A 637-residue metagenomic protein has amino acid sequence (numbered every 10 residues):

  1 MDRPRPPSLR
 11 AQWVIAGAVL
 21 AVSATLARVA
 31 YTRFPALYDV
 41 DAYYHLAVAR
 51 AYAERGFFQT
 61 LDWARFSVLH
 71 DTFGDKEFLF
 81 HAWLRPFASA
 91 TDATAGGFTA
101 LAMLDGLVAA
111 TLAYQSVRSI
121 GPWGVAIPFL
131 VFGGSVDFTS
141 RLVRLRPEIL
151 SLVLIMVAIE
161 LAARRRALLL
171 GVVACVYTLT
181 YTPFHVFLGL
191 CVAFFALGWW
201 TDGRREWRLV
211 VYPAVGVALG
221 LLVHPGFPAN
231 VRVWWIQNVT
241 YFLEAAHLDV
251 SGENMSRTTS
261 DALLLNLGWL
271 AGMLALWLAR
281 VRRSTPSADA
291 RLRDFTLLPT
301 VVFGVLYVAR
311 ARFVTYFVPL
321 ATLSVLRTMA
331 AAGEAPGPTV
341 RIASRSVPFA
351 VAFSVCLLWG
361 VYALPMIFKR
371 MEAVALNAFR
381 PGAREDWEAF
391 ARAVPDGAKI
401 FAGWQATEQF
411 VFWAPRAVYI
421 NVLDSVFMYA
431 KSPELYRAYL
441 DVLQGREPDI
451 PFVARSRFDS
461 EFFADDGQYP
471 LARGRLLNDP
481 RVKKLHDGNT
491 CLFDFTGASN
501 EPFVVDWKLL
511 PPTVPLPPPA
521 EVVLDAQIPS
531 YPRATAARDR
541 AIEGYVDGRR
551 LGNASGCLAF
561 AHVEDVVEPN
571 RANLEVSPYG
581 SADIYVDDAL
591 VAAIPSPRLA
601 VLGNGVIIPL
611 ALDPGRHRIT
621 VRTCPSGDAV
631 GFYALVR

Functional and structural regions predicted by a protein language model:
A64-R65, F78-R85, R232-L265: Juxtamembrane membrane-water interface segments that cap and precede transmembrane helices
S67-D92, T99: Short hydrophobic/aromatic helix or loop-helix immediately within or flanking a transmembrane segment in polytopic
A100-I120: Transmembrane-helix motifs of polytopic, lipid-linked glycan transferases
S135-F138, M156-L161, A167-P183, F187-C191 (+2 more regions): Membrane-interface alpha helices of multi-pass inner-membrane proteins
I155-L169, L197-W199, L270-P286: Membrane-interface transmembrane helices that cradle and orient dolichyl/undecaprenyl
P338-R392, Q405-E408, A414, V426 (+4 more regions): Membrane-proximal, lumen/periplasm-facing interface regions of secretory-pathway glyco- and lipid-modifying enzymes
R392-K431, A454, F458-D466: Short periplasmic/luminal acceptor-recognition loop of GT-C membrane glycosyltransferases, typified by
E568-Y585, I619: Aromatic-lined ligand-binding clefts that engage carbohydrates, nucleic acids, or primary amines
